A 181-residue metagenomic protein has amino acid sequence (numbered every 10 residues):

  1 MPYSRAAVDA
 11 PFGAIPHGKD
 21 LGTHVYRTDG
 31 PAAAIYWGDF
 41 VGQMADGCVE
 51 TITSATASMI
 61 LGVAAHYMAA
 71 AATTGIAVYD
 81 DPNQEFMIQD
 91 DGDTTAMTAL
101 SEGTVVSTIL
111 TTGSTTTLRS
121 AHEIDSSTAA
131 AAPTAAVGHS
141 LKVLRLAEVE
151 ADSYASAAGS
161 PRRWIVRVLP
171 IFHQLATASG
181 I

Functional and structural regions predicted by a protein language model:
M1-I181: Surface-exposed, low-hydrophobicity beta-strand/loop segments enriched in small/polar/acidic residues
